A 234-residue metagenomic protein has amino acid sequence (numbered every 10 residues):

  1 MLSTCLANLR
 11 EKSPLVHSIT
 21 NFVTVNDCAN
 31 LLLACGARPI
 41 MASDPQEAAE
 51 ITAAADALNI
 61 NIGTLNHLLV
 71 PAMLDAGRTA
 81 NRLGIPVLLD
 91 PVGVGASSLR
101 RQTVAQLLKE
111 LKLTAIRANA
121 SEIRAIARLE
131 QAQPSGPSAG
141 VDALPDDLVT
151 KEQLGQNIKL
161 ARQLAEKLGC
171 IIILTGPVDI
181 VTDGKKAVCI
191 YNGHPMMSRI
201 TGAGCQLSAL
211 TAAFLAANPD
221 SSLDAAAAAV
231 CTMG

Functional and structural regions predicted by a protein language model:
M1-R82, P86, I158-G234: Small-residue (G/A/S/T)-rich helix-start motifs and N-terminal tracts that mark the onset
T20, L68, G95-A96, E152-Q153: Residues that cap or flank secondary-structure elements
A54, D75-T79, V92-R101, E122-L129 (+1 more regions): Low-complexity, flexible helical/coil segments
L69-A118: Glycine/small-residue-rich loop that forms an oxyanion/phosphate-binding "nest" at active or ligand-binding sites
L99-A187: Conserved phosphate/ATP/ADP-binding segment of small-molecule kinases
